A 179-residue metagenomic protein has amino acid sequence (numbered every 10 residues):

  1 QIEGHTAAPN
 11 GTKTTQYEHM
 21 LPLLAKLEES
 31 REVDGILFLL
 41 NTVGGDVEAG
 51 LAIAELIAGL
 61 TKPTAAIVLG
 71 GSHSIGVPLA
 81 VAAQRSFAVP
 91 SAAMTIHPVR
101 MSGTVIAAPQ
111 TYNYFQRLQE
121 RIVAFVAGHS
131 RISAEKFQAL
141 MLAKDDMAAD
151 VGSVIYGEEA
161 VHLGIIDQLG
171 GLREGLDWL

Functional and structural regions predicted by a protein language model:
Q1-L179: Terminal-region recognition feature
